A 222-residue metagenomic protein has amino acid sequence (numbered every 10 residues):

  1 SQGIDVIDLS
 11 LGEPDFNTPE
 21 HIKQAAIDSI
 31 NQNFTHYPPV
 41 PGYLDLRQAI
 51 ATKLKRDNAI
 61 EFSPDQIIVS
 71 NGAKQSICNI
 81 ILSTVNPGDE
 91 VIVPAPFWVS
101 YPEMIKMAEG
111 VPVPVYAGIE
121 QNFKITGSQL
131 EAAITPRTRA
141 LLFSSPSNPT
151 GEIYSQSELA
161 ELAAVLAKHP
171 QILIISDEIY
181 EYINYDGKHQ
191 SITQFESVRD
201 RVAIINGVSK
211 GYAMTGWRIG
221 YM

Functional and structural regions predicted by a protein language model:
S1-G72, N79: N-terminal small-domain helix-loop-helix segment of the aminotransferase-like
E61-I67, P87-E90, R137, R199-V202: Short acidic capping loops at alpha-helix termini that bridge into adjacent secondary structure
S83-I105: Conserved PLP-anchoring active-site segment centered on the Schiff-base-forming lysine
D89, G110, L166-L173, V198-D200: A short helix->loop->beta-strand "cap" motif at the edges of active sites that frequently abuts
M107-V113: A short helix-loop-beta submotif of the ANL/AMP-binding
V113, G118-D186: Active-site phosphate-binding strand-loop segment of PLP-dependent enzymes
F195-M222: Active-site PLP attachment segment
